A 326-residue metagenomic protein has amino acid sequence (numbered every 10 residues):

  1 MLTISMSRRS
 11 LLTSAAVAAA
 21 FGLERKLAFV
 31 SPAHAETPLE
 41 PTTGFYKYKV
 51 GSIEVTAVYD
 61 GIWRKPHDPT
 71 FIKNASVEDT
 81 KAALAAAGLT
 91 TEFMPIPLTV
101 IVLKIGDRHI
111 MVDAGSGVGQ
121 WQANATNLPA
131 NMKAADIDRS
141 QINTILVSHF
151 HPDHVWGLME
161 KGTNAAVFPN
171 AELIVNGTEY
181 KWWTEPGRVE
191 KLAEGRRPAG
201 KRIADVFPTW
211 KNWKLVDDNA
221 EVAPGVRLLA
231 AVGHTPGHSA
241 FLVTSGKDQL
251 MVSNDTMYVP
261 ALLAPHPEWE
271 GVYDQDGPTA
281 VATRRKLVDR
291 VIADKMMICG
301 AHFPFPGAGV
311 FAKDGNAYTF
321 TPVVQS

Functional and structural regions predicted by a protein language model:
L2-A19, A28: N-terminal secretory signal peptides and thylakoid transit peptides that target proteins across membranes
S5-S7, L242-S326: Cap/insert and terminal regions of metallo-dependent hydrolase folds
E36, K133-A134, Q141, P169-A230 (+2 more regions): Metallo-beta-lactamase
T43, F150-W156, K181-W182, A223 (+3 more regions): Active-site environment of divalent metal-dependent phosphoester hydrolases
G44-A135, A240-M257: Conserved beta-strand hairpin/beta-sheet module of binuclear metal-dependent hydrolase folds, prominently
S52, L103, D113, H149 (+5 more regions): Divalent metal-coordination and catalytic microenvironments
D60-G61, A114-G117, F150, T178-E179 (+3 more regions): Active-site metal-binding loops of divalent metal-dependent hydrolases
Q122-I174: Active-site metal-binding motif and surrounding structural segment of the metallo-beta-lactamase
